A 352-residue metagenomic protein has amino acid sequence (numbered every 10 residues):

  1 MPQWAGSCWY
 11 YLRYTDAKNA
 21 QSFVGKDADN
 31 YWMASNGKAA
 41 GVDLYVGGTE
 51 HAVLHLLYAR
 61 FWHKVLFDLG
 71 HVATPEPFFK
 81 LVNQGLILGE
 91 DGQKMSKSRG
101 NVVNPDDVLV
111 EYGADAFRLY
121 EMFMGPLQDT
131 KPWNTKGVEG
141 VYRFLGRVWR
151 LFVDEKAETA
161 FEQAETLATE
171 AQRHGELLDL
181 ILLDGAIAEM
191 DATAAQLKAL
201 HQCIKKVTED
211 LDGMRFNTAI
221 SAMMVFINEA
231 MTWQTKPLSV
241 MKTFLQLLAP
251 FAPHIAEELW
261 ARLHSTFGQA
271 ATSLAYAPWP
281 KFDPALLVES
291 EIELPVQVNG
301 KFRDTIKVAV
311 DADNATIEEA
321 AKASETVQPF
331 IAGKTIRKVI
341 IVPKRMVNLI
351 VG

Functional and structural regions predicted by a protein language model:
M1-G48, L57-A59, K64-L69, P75-K80 (+4 more regions): Cys/His-rich finger/ribbon microdomains and the adjacent scaffold used for macromolecule binding/structural
N19-A20, L294-G352: NTP/phosphate- and nucleic-acid-binding module
S22-V24, Q93, V108, P132 (+2 more regions): Short conserved micro-motifs at the rims of enzyme active sites and ligand-binding pockets
L57, F61, H71-T74, D107-A168 (+4 more regions): Helix-rich, typically C-terminal accessory recognition domains appended to large enzymatic cores
T74-K80, A332, I341: Short, glycine-/polar-rich solvent-exposed loops and beta-turns at beta-strand/coil boundaries
